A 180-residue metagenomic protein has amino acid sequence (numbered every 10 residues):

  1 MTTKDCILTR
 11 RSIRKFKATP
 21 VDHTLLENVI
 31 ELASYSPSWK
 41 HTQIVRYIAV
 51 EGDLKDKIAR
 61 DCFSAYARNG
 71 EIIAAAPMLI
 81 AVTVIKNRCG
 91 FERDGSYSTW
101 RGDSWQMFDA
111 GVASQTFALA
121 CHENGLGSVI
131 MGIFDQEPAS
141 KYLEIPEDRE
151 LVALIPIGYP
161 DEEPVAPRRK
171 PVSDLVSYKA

Functional and structural regions predicted by a protein language model:
T3-I13, K17-A18, R88, V152-A180: C-terminal helix-cap and adjacent tail motif
L26-E31: Short amphipathic alpha-helical segments
A33, I80, K86, S98-Y142: Small-aliphatic-rich amphipathic alpha-helix that forms the alpha element of a beta-alpha
W39-T42, I72-A74, I145-E147, R168-R169: Solvent-exposed alpha-helices and their adjacent loops that cap or buttress functional pockets in soluble metabolic
H41-A110: Glycine/small-residue-rich phosphate/adenosyl-binding loop
T42-V45, L126, V152: Short secondary-structure junction motifs
P77-L79, S128, E150-V152: Structural motif
A139-G158: Short, conserved aromatic-histidine micro-motifs
